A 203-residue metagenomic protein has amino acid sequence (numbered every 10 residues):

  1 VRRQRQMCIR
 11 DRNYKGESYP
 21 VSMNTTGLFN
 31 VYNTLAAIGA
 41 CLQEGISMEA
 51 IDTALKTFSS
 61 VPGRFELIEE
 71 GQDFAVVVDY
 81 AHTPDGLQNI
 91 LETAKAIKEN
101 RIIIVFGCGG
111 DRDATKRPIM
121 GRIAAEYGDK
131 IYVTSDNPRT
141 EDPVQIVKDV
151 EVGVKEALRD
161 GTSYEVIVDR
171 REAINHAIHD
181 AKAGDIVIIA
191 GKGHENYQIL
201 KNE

Functional and structural regions predicted by a protein language model:
V1-I9, I131: Single conserved hydrophobic/aromatic residue that forms the stacking wall/gate of nucleotide- or nucleobase-binding
Q6, R10-P20: Acidic-glycine-rich active-site phosphate/pyrophosphate-binding loop
N13-K15, N24-T26, E70, K192: Generic beta-structure capping elements
P20-T26, F74-V78: Short pre-catalytic strand/loop immediately N-terminal to key active-site residues, enriched for Gly-Thr
G27-L35: Short, conserved micro-motifs enriched in small and acidic residues
T34-E203: ATP-dependent carboxylate-amine ligase
